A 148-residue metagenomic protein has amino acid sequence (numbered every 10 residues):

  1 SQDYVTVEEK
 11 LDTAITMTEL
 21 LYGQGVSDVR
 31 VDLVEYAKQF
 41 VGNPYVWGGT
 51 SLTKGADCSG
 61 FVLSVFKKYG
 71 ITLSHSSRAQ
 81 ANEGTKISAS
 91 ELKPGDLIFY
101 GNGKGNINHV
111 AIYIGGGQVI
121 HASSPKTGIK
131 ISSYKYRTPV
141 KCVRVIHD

Functional and structural regions predicted by a protein language model:
S1-Q2, V62: Zinc-coordinating Cys/His ligand positions in small cysteine/histidine-rich zinc-finger domains
V5-T13, M17-Q24, Y36, T50 (+5 more regions): Aromatic- and glycine-rich peptidoglycan recognition patches
G23-V31: Intrinsic-disorder/low-complexity linker and hinge segments
V31-Q39, S59-K67, K93, V140 (+1 more regions): Solvent-exposed, polar/charged alpha-helical surfaces in well-ordered, non-transmembrane soluble domains, broadly
N43-P94: Catalytic cysteine-centered active-site loop
D57, N108-H109: Short loop/turn microsegments at loop-to-beta-strand junctions
